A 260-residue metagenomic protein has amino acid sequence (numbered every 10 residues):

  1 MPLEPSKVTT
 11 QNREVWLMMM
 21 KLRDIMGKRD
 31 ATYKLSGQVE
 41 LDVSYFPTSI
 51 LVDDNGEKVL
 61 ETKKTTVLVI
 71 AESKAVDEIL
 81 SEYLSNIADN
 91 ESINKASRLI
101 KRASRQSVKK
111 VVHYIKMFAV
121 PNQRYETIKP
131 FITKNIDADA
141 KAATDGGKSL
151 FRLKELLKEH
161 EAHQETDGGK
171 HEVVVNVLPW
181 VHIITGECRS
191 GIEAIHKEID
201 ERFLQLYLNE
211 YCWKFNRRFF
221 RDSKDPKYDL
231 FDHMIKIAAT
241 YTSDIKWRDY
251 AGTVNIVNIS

Functional and structural regions predicted by a protein language model:
M1-S260: Residue-level recognition of single "structural anchor" positions that define or cap local secondary structure
